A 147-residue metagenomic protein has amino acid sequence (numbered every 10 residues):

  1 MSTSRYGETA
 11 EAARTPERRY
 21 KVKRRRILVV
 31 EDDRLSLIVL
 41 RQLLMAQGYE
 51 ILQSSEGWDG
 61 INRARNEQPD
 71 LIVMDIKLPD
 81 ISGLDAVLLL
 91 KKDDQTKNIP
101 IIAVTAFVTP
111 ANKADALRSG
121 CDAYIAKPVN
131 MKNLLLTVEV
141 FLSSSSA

Functional and structural regions predicted by a protein language model:
M1-L28, K132-A147: Non-catalytic signal-transmission and effector/linker regions of two-component phosphorelay proteins
E31: Conserved acidic carboxylate
R34-L52: Two-component/phosphorelay signaling modules centered on CheY-like receiver
L35, E56-D59, S82-L88: Acidic catalytic/metal-coordinating carboxylates
N62, L84-K97: Short amphipathic alpha-helix used as the core "switch/output" element in two-component signaling
E67-V73, L78: Active-site beta3 strand of CheY-like receiver
P79-S82, K97, T109: The feature encodes the CheY-like receiver
D85, V108-A123, L136: Alpha4 helix (beta4-alpha4-beta5 surface) of REC/receiver domains from two-component response regulators
